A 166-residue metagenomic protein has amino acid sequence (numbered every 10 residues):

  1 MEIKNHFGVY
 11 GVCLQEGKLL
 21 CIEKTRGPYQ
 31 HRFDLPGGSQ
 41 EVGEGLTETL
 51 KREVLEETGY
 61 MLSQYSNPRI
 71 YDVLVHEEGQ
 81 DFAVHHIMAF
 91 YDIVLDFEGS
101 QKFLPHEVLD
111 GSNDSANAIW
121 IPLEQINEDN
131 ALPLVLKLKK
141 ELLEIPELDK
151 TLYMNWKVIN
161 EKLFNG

Functional and structural regions predicted by a protein language model:
M1-L19, E41, Y65, M88-D92: Conserved N-terminal beta-strand and adjoining loop/helix that marks the start of the Nudix/MutT-like hydrolase domain
N5-F7, Y29-H31, H85: Exposed loop/turn and edge beta-strand positions of beta-sandwich/beta-sheet ligand-binding modules
V12, F33, I119: Residues that recognize and position ribonucleotide moieties
K18-E56: Conserved Nudix-box catalytic region and its N-terminal flanking loop in Nudix hydrolases and closely related
P28, Y60, T151-M154: A cross-taxa feature marking solvent-exposed loop/turn segments within ectodomains of secreted and single-pass membrane
Q40-S63, V73-A131: Unchanged
Q101, V108-G166: Nudix hydrolase/Nudix homology domain
